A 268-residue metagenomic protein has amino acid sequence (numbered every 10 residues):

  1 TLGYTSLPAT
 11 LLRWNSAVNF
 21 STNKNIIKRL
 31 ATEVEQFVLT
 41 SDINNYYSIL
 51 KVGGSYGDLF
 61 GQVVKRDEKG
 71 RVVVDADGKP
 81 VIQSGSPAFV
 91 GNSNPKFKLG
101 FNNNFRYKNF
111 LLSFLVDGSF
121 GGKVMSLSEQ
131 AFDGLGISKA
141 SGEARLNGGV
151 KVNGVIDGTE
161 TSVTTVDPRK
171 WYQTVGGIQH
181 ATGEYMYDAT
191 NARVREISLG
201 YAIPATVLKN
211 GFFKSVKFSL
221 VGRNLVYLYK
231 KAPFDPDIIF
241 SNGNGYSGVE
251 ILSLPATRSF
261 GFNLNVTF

Functional and structural regions predicted by a protein language model:
G3-S93, D133, A144-E160: Conserved small-residue
Y4-S6, F20-I26, Y107-N109, G118-G122 (+4 more regions): Transmembrane beta-strands of outer-membrane beta-barrel pores
A9-R13, N25-A31, G121-L127, I137-S138 (+2 more regions): Outer-membrane beta-barrel proteins
T10-S16, F97, K108-F110, T190 (+2 more regions): Outer-envelope beta-barrel architecture signal
S16-V18, F114, F218-L220, L264: Membrane-embedded beta-strand positions of outer-membrane beta-barrel proteins
S41-F60, D67-K69, I137-S141, N153-T161 (+2 more regions): C-terminal beta-signal and terminal closure region of outer-membrane beta-barrel proteins
D42-V116, S162-L208: Outer-membrane beta-barrel transmembrane strand signature
S119-K217, V221-R223: Extracytoplasmic gating/loop element in the C-terminal half of outer-membrane beta-barrel translocons and assembly
